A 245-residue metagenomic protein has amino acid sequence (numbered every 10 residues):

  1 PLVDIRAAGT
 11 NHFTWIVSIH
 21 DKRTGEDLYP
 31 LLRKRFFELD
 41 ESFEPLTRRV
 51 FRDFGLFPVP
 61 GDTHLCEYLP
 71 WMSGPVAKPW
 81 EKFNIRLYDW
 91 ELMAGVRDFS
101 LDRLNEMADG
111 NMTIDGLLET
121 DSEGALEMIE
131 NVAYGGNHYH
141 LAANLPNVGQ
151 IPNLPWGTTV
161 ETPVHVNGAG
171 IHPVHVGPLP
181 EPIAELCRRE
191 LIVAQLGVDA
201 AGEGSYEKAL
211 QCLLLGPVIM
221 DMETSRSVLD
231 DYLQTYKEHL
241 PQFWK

Functional and structural regions predicted by a protein language model:
P1-K245: Long, compositionally biased stretches enriched for glycine and/or charged residues
